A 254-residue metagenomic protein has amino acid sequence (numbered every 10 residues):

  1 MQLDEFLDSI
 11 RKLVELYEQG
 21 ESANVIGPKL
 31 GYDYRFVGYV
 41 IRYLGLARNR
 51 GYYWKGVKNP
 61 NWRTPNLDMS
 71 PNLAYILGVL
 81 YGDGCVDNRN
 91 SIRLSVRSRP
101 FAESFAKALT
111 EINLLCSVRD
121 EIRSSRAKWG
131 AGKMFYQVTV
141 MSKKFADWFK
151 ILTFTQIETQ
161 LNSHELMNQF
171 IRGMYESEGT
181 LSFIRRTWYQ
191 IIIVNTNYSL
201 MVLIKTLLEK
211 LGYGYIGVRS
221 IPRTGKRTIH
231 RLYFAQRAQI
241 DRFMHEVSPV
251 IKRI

Functional and structural regions predicted by a protein language model:
M1-I254: Internal intein/HINT superfamily modules and their associated LAGLIDADG
